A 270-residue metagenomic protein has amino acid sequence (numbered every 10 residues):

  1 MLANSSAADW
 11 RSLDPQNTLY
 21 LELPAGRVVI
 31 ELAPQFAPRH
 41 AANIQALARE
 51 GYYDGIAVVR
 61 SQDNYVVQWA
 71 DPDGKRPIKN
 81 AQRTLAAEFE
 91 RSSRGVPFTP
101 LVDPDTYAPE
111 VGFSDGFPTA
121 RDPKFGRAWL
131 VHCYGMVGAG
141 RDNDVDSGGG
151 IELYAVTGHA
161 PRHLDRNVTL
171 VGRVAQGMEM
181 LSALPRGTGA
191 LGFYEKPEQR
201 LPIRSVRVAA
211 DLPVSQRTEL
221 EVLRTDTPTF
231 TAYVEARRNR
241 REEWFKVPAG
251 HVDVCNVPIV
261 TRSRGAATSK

Functional and structural regions predicted by a protein language model:
M1-K270: Cyclophilin-like peptidyl-prolyl cis-trans isomerases
